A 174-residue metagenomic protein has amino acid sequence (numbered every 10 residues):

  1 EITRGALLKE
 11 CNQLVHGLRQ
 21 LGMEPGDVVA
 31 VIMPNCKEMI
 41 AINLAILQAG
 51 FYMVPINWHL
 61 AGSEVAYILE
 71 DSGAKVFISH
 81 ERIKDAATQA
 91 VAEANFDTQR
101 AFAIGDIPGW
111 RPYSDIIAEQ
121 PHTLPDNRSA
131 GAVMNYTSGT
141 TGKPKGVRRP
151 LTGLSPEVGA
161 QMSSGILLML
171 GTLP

Functional and structural regions predicted by a protein language model:
E1-C36, I40, L44, A61-A66: Conserved AMP-binding/adenylate-forming core of the ANL superfamily
T3, E24, Y52, K143-P144: Short coil/turn motifs that cap or connect alpha-helices
G22, Q48-A49, E93-D97: Short helix-capping segments at alpha-helix termini
E24, K75, Q99: Short acidic/polar active-site loop segments enriched in Thr and Asp
A30-I32, M39, N43, L47-I78 (+1 more regions): Short beta-strand->loop structural element characteristic of the AMP-binding/adenylate-forming
L60-A90, S114-D115, E119, E157-P174: Conserved ATP-dependent adenylate/AMP-binding module captured primarily in the ANL superfamily
A86-N135, K143, R149-G165: ANL superfamily adenylate-forming
T140: Walker A (P-loop) phosphate-binding loop of ABC-type ATPase nucleotide-binding domains
